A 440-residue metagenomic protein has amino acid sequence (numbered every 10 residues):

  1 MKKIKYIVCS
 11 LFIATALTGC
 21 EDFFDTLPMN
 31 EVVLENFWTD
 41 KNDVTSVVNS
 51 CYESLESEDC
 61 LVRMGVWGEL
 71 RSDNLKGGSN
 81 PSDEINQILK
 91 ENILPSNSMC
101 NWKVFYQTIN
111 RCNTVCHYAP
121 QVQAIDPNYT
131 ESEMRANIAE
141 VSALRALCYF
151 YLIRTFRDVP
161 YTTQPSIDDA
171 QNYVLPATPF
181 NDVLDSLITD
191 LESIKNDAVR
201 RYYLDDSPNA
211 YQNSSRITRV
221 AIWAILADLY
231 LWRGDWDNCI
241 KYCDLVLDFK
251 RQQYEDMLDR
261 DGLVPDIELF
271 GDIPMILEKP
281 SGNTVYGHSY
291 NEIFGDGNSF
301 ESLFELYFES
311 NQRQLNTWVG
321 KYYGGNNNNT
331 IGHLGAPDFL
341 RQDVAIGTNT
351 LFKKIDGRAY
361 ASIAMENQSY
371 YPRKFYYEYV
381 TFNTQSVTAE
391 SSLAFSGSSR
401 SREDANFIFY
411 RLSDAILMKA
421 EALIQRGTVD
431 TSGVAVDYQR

Functional and structural regions predicted by a protein language model:
K2, C20-S72, S132, N181: Acidic, glycine-rich segments characteristic of secretory precursors and extracytoplasmic regions
T39-D43, V48, Y52, K76-V104 (+2 more regions): Elongated scaffold/linker segments in the mid-to-C-terminal portions of large proteins
T45-D59, N80-F156, N172-D182, L191-R201 (+3 more regions): Conserved, well-structured interaction surfaces
R111, D190, Y242, F249 (+1 more regions): Alpha-helical solenoid repeat scaffolds, predominantly canonical TPR units
W236, V429-T431: TPR-repeat structural position
